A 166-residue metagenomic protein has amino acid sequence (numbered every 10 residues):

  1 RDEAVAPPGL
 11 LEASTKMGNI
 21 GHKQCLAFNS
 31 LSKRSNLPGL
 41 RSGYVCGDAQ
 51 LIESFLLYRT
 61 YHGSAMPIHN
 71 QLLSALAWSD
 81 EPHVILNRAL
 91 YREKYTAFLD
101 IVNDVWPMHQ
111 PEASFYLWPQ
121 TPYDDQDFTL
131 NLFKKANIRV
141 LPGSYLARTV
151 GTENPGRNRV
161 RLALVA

Functional and structural regions predicted by a protein language model:
R1, N29, Y116-Q120, R161-V165: Short beta-strand segments
R1-L37: Active-site pre-lysine segment of PLP-dependent enzymes
L10, C25, G43, S74 (+5 more regions): Generic structural signal for small/hydrophobic residues in well-ordered secondary structure, especially within
T15-K16, I20-H22, Q50-H69: Active-site C-terminal subdomain of aminotransferase-like
S42-A49: Short beta-strand-to-turn element immediately C-terminal to the catalytic PLP-Schiff-base lysine in fold type I
F55-H62, A77-L99: Structural signature of PLP-dependent enzymes
I68-Q71, A75, A89-L99, M108-T121 (+1 more regions): Conserved glycine-rich beta-strand-loop-beta hairpin in the small C-terminal domain of fold type I
P107, P119-R161: Conserved C-terminal alpha-helix-loop-beta "cap" of PLP-dependent enzymes that closes/shapes the active-site mouth
